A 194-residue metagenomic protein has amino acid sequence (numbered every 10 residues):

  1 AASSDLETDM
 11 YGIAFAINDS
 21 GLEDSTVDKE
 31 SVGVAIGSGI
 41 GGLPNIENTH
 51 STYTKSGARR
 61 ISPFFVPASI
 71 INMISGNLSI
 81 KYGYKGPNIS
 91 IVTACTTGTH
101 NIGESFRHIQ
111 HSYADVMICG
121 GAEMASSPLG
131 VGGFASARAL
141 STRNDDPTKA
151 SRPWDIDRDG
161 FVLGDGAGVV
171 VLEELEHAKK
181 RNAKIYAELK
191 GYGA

Functional and structural regions predicted by a protein language model:
A1-V32: Conserved active-site "lid/cap" helical segment
A1-Y11, G41-E104, Y113, S136-V162: Conserved catalytic cysteine-centered active-site region of acyl-thioester-dependent Claisen-condensing enzymes
F15-A16, V34, G39-L43: A short acidic, glycine/proline-enriched capping/turn motif at secondary-structure boundaries, especially helix N-cap
D19-E23, K81, K85, H108-S112 (+3 more regions): Change "in soluble alpha/beta enzymes" to "in soluble alpha/beta proteins
T26-I36, N88-T93, M117-A122, K184-Y192: Beta-strand segments within the central parallel beta-sheet cores of soluble alpha/beta enzyme folds
A122-A125, V131-A139: Fold-level recognition of mixed alpha/beta catalytic cores in primary-metabolism enzymes, strongest
D145-A194: Condensing-enzyme catalytic core mediating Claisen C-C bond formation in acyl metabolism
